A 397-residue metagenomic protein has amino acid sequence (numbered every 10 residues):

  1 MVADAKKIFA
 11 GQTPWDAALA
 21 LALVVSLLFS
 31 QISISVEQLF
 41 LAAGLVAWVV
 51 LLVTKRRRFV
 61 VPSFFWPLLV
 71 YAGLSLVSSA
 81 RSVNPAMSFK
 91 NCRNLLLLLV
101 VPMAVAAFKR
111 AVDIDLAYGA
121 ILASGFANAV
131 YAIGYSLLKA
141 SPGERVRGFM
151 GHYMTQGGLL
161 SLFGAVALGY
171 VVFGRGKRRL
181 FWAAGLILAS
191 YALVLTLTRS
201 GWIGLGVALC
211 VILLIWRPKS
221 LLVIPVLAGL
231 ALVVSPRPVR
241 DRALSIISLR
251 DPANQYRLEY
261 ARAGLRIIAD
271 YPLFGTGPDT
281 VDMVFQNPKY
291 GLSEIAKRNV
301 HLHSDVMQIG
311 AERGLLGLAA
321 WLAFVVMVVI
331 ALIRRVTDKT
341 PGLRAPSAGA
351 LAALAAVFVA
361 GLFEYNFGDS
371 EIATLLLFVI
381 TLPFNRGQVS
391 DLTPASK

Functional and structural regions predicted by a protein language model:
M1-M87, L99, A106-L122, Y170-L180 (+1 more regions): Transmembrane signal-anchor hairpin modules in multi-pass inner-membrane enzymes, especially those that act on
A20, A43-V49, K219, F324-M327 (+1 more regions): Transmembrane alpha-helices of multi-pass inner-membrane enzymes
L27, G44, L76-V77, L96-L99 (+10 more regions): Alpha-helical transmembrane segments of multi-pass inner-membrane proteins
I32-F40, K90-R93, F149-F163, S200 (+2 more regions): Membrane-interface micro-motifs in multi-pass membrane enzymes
L51-V60, S78-V83, P102-F108, V130-S136 (+5 more regions): Juxtamembrane membrane-interface segments at transmembrane alpha-helix termini
A80-F89, R147-G148, V194-L195, L362-F367: Membrane-interface helix caps and helix-loop-helix hairpins in membrane proteins
P142, S248-R262, F274-R313: Long extracytoplasmic/lumenal interhelical loops at the membrane interface of multi-pass membrane proteins
L213-N254, E259-D270, P278, M283: A membrane-periplasm/extracellular boundary helix in multi-pass inner-membrane enzymes that assemble envelope glycans
